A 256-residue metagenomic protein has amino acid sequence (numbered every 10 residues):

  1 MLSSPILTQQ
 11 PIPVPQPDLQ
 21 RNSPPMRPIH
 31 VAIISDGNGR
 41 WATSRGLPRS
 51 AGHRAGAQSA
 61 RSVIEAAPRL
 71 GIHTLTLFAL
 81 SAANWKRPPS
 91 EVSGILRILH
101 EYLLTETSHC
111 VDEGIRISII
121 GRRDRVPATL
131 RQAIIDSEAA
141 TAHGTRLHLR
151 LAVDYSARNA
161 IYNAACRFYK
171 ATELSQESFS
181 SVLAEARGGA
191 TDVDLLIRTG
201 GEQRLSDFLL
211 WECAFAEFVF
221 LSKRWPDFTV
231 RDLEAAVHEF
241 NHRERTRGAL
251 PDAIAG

Functional and structural regions predicted by a protein language model:
M1-G256: Flexible, compositionally biased loop and terminal segments
